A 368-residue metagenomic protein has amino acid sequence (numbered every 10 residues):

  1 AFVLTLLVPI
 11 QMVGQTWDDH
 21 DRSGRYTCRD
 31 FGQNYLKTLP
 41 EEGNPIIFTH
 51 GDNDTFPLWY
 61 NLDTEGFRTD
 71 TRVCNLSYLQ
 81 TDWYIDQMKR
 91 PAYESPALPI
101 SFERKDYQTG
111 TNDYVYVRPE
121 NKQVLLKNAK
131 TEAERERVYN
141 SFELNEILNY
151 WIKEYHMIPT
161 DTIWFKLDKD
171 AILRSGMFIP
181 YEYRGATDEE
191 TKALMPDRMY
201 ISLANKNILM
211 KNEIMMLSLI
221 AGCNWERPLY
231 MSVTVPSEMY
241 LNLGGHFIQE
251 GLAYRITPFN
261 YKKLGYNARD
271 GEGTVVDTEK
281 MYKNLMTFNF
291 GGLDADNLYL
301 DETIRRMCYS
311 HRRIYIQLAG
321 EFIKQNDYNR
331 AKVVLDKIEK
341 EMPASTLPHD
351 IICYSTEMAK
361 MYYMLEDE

Functional and structural regions predicted by a protein language model:
A1-N44, F56-E368: ER/secretory pathway lumenal C-terminal domains and tails of membrane proteins involved in glycoprotein biogenesis
